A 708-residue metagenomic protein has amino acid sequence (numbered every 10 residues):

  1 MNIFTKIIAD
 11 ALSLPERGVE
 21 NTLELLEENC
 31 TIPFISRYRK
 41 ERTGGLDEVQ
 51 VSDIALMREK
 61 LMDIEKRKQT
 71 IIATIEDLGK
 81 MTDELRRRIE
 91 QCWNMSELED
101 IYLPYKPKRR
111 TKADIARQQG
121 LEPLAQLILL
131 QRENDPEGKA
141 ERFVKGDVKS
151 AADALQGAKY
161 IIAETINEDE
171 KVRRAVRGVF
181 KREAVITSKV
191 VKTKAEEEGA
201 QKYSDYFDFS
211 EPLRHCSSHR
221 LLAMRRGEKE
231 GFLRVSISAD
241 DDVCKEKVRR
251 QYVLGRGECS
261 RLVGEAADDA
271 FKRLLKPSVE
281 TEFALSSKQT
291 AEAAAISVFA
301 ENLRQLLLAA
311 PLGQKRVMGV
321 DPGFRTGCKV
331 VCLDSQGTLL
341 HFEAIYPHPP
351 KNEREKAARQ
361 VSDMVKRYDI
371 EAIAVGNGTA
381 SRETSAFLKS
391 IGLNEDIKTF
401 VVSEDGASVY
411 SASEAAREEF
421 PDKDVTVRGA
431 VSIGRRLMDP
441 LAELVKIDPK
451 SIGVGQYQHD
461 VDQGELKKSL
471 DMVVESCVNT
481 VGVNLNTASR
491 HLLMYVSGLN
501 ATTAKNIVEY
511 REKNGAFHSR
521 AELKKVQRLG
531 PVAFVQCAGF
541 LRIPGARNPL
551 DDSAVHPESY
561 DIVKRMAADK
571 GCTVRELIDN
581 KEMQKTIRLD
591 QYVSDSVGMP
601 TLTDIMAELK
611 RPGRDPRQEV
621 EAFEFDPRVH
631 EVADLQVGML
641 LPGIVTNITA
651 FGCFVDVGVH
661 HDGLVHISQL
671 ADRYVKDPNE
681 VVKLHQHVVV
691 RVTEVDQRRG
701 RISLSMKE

Functional and structural regions predicted by a protein language model:
S13-L14, P311-L312, E475-E509, P627-V665 (+1 more regions): C-terminal accessory/binding modules appended to enzymatic or scaffolding proteins
E24-E27, P104, I115-Q118, A223-G227 (+15 more regions): Replace "in large, NTP-powered and nucleic-acid-processing enzymes" with "in large, NTP-powered factors and other
T31-I32, T43, D47-K149, H341 (+4 more regions): Accessory alpha-helical DNA-binding modules that contact the DNA backbone or grooves
Q50-D53, K60, I64-G319, R325-D422 (+1 more regions): Duplex nucleic acid-engaging cores and interfaces of nucleic-acid transaction enzymes
E97, F400, G406, S411-V481 (+1 more regions): Long, charge-rich intrinsically disordered scaffolds of nucleic-acid metabolism proteins
F143, K149-A151, F209-S210, K245-F271 (+5 more regions): Low-complexity, acidic/Ser/Thr- and charged residue-rich accessory regions of DNA metabolism proteins
G178-V185, V320-F324, G378-E383, V402-V409 (+5 more regions): A glycine-rich phosphate-binding loop feature that marks nucleotide/adenosyl-phosphate handling sites
E282-A291, A295-A300, A416, S451-G482 (+1 more regions): Long, charged amphipathic helices and adjacent flexible linkers at domain junctions
